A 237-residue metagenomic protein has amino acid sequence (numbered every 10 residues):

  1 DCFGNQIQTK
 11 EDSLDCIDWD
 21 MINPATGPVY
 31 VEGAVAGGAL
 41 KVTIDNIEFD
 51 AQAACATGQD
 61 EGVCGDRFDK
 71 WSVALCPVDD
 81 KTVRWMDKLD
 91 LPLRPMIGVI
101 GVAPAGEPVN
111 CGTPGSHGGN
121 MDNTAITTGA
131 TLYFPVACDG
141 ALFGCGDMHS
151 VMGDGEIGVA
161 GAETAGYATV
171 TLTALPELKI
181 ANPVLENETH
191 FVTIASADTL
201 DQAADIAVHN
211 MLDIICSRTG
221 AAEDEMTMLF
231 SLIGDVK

Functional and structural regions predicted by a protein language model:
D1-I17: N-terminal, Lys/Arg-enriched amphipathic/low-complexity engagement segments that precede the first folded domain
D1-N5, N46-D50, A137-L142, V236: Short, charged beta-turn/beta-strand-edge "cap" motif at the junction between a beta-strand and an adjacent loop
C2-I7, A36-G37, D50-A53, D79: DUTPase catalytic domain/fold
Q8-T9, Q52-T57, G144-M148: Short acidic, glycine/serine/threonine-rich loops at helix termini
D15-A36, Q59-D87, M152-T173: Short peripheral tails and domain-boundary helices/loops at the edges of structured domains
C16-I17, P24-T43, Q52, T127 (+2 more regions): Alpha/propeptide regions of enzymes that mature by internal proteolysis
P24, N46-T128: Intrinsically disordered, low-complexity linker/loop segments enriched in Gly/Pro and charged/polar residues
L93-N120, T124-D201, L212: Conserved mixed alpha/beta catalytic, RNA-binding, or beta-rich assembly cores of soluble enzyme, regulatory
